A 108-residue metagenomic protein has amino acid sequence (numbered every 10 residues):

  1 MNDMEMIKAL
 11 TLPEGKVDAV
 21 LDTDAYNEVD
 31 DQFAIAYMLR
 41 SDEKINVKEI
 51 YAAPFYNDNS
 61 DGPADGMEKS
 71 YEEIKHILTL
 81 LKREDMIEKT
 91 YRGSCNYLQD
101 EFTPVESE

Functional and structural regions predicted by a protein language model:
M1-E108: N-terminal acidic, glycine/proline-rich low-complexity segments
